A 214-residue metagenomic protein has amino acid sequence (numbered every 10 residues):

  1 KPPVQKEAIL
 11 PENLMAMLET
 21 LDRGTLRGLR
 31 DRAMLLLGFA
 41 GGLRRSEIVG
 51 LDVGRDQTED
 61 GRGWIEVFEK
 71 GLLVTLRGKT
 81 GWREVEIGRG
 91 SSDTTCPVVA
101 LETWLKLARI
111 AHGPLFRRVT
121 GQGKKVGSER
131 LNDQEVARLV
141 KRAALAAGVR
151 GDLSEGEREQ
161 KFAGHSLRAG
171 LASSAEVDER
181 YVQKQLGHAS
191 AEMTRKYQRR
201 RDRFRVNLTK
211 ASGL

Functional and structural regions predicted by a protein language model:
K1-L167, S174-Y181, L186-H188, M193-G213: Conserved catalytic core of the tyrosine transesterase superfamily
